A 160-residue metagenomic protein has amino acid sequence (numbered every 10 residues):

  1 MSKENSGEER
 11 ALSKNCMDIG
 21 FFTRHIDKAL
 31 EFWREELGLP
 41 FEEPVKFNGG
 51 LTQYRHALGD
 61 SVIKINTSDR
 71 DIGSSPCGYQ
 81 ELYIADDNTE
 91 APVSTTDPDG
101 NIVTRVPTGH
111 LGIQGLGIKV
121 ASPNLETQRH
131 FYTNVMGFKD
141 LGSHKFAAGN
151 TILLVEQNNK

Functional and structural regions predicted by a protein language model:
M1-E43, Y54-K160: Glyoxalase I/VOC metalloenzyme domain signal
